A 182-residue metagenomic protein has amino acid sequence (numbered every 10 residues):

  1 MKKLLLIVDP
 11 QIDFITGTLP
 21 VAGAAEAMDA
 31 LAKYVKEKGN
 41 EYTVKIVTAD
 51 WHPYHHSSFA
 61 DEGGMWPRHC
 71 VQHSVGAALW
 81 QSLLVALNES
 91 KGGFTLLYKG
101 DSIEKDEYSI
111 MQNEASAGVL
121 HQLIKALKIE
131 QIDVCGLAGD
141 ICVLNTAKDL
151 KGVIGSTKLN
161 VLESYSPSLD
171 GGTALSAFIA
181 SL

Functional and structural regions predicted by a protein language model:
K2-L6, Q11-D13, A24-Y42, P53-H55 (+2 more regions): Active-site-adjacent betaalpha module
T16-T18: Conserved ATPase-coupling elements of RecA-like P-loop NTPase cores
V21: Active-site rim/loop-helix segments in enzyme catalytic domains that contact anionic ligands
D50: Non-transmembrane functional regions of envelope-associated proteins
